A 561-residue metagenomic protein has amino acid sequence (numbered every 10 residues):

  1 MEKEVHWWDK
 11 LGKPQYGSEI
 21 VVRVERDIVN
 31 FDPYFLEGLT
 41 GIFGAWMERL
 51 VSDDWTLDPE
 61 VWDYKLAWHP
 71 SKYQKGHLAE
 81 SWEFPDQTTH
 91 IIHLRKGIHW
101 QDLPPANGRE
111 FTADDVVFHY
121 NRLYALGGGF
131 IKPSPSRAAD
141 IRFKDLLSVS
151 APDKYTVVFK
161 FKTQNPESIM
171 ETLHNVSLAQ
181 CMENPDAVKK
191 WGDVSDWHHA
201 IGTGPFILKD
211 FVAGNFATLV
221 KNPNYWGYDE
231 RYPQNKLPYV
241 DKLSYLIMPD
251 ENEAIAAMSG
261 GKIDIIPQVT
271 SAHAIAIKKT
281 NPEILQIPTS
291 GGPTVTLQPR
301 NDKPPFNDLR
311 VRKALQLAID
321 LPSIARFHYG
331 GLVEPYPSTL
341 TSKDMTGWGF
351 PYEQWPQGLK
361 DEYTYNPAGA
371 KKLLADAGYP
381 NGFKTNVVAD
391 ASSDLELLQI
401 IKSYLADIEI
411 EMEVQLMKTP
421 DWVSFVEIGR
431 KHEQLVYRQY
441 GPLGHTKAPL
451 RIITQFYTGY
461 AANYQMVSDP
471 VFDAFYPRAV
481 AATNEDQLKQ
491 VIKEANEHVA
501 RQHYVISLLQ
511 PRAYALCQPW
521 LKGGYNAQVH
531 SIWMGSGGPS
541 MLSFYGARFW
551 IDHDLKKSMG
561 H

Functional and structural regions predicted by a protein language model:
E2-W8, I20-D86, I201: N-terminal lobe/hinge region of extracytoplasmic solute-binding protein
G17-D27, E80, T89-H93, V116-H119 (+6 more regions): Short, well-ordered beta-strand elements
V21, G108, A113-F118, K154-V158 (+8 more regions): Alpha-helical secondary-structure segments
V24, G38-A45, V212-A217, K221 (+5 more regions): Detector for C-terminal structural segments
S52-Y73, P133, K154, T172-S244 (+4 more regions): Gly/Pro-rich hinge or "lid" segments in bacterial periplasmic/extracellular proteins
L78-G129, V158, A254-A257, P305-N307: Aromatic- and charge-enriched surface segment that lines or borders ligand/interaction sites
E83-P85, I91-K96, D115, A125-A187 (+1 more regions): Surface-exposed binding/hinge segments that line and control ligand-binding clefts or catalytic entry sites
G129-P135, V149, K209-V220, S244-K303 (+4 more regions): Extracellular/periplasmic solute-recognition and catalytic clefts
